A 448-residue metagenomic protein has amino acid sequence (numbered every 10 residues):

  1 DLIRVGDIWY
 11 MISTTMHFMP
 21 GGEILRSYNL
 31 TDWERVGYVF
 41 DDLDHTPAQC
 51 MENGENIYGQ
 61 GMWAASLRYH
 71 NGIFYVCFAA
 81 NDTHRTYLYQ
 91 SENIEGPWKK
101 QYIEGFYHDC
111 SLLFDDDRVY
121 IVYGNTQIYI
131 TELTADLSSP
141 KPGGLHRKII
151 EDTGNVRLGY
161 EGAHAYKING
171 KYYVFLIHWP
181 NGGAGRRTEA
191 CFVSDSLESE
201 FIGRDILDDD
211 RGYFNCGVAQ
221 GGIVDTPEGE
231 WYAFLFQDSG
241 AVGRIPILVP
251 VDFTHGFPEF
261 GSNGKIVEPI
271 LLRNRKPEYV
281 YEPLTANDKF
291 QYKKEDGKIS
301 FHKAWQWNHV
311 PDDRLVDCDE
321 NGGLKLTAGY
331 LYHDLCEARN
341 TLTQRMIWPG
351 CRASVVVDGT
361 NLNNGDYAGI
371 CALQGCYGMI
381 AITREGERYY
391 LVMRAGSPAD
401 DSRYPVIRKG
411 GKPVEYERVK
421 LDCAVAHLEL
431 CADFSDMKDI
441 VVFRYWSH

Functional and structural regions predicted by a protein language model:
D1-H448: Carbohydrate-active catalytic/glycan-binding domains of CAZyme proteins, especially the secreted or lumenal ectodomains
